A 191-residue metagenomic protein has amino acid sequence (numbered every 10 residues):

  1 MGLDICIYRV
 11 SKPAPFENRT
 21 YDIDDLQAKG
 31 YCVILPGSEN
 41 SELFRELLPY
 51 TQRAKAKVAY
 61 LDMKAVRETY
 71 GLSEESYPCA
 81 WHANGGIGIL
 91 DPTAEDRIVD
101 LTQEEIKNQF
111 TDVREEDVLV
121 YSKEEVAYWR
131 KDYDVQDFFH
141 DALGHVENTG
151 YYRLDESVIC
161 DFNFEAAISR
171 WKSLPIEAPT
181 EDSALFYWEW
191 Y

Functional and structural regions predicted by a protein language model:
M1-S173, E177-E181, W190-Y191: Acidic (Asp/Glu-rich) sequence patches and key acidic residues that form negatively charged surfaces used
